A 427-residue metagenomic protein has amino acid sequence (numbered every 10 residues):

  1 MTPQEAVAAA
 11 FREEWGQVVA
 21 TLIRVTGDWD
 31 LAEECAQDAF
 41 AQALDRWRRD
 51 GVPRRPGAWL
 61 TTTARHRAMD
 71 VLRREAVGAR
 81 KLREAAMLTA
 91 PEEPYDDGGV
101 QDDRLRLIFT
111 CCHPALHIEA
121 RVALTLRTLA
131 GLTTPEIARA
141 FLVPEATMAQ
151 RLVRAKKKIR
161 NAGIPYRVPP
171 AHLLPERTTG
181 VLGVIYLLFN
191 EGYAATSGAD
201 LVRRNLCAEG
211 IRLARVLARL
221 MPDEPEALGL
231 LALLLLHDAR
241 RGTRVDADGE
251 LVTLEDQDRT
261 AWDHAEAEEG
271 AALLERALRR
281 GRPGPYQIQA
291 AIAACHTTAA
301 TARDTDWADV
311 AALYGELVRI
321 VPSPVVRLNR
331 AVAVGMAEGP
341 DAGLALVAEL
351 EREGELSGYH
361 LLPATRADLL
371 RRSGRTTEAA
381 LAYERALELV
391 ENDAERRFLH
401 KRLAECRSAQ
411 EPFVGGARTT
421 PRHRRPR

Functional and structural regions predicted by a protein language model:
M1-A20, D30, P175-G183, L187: A short, charge-rich alpha-helical start-of-domain segment used by transcription regulators
A10-W29, Q42-R46, F109, H113 (+2 more regions): Amphipathic, Lys/Arg- and hydrophobic-enriched alpha-helical face
W29-R49, R54, A58-T61, A146 (+1 more regions): Conserved RNAP core-binding helix
F40-L44, R54-E75, A79-R83, K156: Σ70-family region 2.3-2.4 aromatic/basic alpha-helix that recognizes the −10 promoter and nucleates DNA melting
E75, A79-E136, V143-G315: Amphipathic helix-loop-helix modules that constitute alpha-helical solenoid scaffolds
L230, L234-H237, Q289, A293 (+4 more regions): "A position-specific structural signal for the A-helix of alpha-solenoid helical repeats
D238, T301-D304, A337, S373 (+1 more regions): Structural motif corresponding to the intra-repeat A-B loop/turn of tetratricopeptide repeats
